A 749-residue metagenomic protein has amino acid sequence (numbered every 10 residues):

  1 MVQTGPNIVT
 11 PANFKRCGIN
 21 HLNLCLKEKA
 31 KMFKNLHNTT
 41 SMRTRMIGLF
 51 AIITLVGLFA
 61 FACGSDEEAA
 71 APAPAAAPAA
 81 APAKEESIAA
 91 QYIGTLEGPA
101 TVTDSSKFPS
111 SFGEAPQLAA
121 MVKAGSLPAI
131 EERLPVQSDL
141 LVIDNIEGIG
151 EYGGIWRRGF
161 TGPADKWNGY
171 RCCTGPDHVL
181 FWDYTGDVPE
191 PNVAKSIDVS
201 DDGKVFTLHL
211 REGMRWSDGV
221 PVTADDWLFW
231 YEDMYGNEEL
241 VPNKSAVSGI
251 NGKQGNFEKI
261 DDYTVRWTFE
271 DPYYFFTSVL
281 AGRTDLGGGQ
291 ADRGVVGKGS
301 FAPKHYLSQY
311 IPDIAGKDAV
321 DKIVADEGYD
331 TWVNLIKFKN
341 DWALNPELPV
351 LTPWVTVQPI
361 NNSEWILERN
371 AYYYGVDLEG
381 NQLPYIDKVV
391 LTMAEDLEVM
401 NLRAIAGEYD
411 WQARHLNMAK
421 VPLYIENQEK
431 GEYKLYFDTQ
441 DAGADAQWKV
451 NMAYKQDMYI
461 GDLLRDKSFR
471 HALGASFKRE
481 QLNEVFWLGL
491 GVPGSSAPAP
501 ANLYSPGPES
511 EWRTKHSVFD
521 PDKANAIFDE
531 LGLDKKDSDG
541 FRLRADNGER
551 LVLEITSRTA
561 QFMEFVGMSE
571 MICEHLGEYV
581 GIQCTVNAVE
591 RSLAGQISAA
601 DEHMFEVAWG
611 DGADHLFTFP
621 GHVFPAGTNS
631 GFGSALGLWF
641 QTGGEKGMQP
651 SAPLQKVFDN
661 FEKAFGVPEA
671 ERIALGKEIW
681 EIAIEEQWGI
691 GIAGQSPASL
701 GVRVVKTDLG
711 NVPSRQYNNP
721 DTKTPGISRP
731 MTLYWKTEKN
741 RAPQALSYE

Functional and structural regions predicted by a protein language model:
F59-A62: C-terminal motif of bacterial Sec signal peptides marking the signal peptidase cleavage site
G64-P72: Bacterial lipoprotein signal-peptidase II cleavage site
E114, A119-D201, E232: N-terminal lobe/hinge region of extracytoplasmic solute-binding protein
D139, L348, W354, Q358-W365 (+7 more regions): Detector for C-terminal structural segments
V188, K195-V241, R266-T268, M400-R403 (+2 more regions): Aromatic- and charge-enriched surface segment that lines or borders ligand/interaction sites
R211, L228, K339-N345, L367 (+3 more regions): Ligand-site clamp/hinge motif
W230, M234-K244, N256-E258, V355-I366 (+5 more regions): Extracellular/periplasmic solute-recognition and catalytic clefts
A246-V333, V712: Surface-exposed binding/hinge segments that line and control ligand-binding clefts or catalytic entry sites
